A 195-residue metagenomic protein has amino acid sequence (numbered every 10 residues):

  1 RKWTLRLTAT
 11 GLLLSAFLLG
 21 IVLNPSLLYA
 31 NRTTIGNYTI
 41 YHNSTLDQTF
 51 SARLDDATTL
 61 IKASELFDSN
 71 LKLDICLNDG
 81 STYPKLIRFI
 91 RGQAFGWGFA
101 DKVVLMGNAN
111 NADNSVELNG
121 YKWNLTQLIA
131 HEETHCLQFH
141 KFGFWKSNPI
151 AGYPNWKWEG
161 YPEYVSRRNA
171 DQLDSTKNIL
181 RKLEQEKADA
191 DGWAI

Functional and structural regions predicted by a protein language model:
K2, S51, L128-H131, N155 (+1 more regions): Residue-level recognition of hydrophobic positions within alpha-helical transmembrane segments
K2-T4, Y121: Interfacial transmembrane-helix boundary/kink motif in multi-pass membrane proteins
T4-L23: Hydrophobic membrane-insertion alpha-helices, especially the h-region of bacterial N-terminal signal peptides
L27-C136, H140-G143: Juxtacatalytic substrate-recognition/specificity segment
G92-G96, G160, I195: Glycine-centered structural positions embedded in regular secondary structure
N148-A188: Post-HExxH zinc-binding segment in Zn-dependent metallohydrolases
D189-I195: Active-site-proximal gating segments in proteases and membrane effectors
